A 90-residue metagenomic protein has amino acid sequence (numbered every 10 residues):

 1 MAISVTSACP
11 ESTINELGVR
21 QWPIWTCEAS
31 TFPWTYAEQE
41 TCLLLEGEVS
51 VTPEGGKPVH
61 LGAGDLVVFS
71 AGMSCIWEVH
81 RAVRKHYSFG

Functional and structural regions predicted by a protein language model:
M1-I3, S7-C9, P23-I24, R84-G90: Double-stranded beta-helix
A8-P10, G18-A37, S70-A71: Conserved short histidine dyad/triad with adjacent acidic residue
E16-L17, F32-A37, P53, V59-H60 (+1 more regions): Short histidine-centered beta-strand/loop micro-motifs that create catalytic or ligand/metal-coordination sites
W34, V51, K85-Y87: Short hydrophobic/aromatic-rich beta-strand segments that constitute the beta-sheet cores of beta-sandwich/beta-barrel
Y36-V51: Short, conserved beta-strand element in jelly-roll/cupin
T41, K57-V59, V83-R84: Short, surface-exposed beta-strand-loop junctions and turns on beta-sheet-rich folds
G55-G72: Short acidic-glycine-tyrosine-enriched beta hairpin
A71-G90: Ligand-binding loop in jelly-roll beta-barrel domains
